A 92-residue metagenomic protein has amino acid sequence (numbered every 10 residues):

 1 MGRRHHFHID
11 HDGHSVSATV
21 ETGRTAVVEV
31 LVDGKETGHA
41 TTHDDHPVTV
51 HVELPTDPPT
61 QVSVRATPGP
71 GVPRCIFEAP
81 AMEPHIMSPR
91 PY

Functional and structural regions predicted by a protein language model:
M1-Y92: Cysteine-centric segments in proteins
